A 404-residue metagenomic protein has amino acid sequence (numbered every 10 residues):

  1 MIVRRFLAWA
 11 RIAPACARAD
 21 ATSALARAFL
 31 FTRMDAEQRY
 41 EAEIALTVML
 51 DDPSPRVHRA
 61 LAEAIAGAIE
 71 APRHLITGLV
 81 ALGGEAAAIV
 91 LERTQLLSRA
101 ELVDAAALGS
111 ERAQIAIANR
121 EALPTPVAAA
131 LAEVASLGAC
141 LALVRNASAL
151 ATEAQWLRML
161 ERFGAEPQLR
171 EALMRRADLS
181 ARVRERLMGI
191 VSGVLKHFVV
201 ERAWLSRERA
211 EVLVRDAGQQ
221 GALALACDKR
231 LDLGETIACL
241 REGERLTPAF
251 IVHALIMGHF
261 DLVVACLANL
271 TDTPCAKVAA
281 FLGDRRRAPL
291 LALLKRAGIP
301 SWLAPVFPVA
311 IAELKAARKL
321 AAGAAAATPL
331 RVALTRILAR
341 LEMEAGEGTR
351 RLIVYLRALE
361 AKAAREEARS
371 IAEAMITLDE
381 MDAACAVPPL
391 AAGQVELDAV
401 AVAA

Functional and structural regions predicted by a protein language model:
M1-A404: Alpha-helical scaffold segments
